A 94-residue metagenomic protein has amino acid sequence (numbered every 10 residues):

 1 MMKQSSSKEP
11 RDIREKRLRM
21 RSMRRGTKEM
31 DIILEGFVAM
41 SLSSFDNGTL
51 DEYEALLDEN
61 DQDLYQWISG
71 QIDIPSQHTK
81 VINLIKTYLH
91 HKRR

Functional and structural regions predicted by a protein language model:
M2-D51, A55-R94: Positively charged, polar, low-complexity stretches
